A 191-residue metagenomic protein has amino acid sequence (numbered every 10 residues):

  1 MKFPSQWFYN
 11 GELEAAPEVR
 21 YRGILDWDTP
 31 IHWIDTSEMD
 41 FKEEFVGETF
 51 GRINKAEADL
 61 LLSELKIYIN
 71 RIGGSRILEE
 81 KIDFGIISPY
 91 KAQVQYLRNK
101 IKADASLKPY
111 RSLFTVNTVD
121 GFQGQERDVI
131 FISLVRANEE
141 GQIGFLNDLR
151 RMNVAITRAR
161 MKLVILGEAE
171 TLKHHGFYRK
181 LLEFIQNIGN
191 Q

Functional and structural regions predicted by a protein language model:
M1-Y68, Q125-E126, A159, V164-Q191: Helicase-core coupling region on the C-terminal RecA-like lobe
G23-L25, S75-L78, G121-Q123, G144: Replace "in large, NTP-powered and nucleic-acid-processing enzymes" with "in large, NTP-powered factors and other
G47-A56, G74, K108, F122 (+1 more regions): Short, contiguous acidic/charged loop-to-helix segments that flank catalytic cores in large enzymes
I67-V116: Conserved helicase motor "Helicase C" RecA-like lobe of SF1/SF2 P-loop NTPases
K100, K108, R136-D148, R179-N187: Conserved C-terminal motor-coupling region of P-loop helicases
N117, G121-A137, V154, K162-L166: A short beta-strand element within the Helicase C-terminal
I143-L163: Conserved SF2 helicase motif VI
